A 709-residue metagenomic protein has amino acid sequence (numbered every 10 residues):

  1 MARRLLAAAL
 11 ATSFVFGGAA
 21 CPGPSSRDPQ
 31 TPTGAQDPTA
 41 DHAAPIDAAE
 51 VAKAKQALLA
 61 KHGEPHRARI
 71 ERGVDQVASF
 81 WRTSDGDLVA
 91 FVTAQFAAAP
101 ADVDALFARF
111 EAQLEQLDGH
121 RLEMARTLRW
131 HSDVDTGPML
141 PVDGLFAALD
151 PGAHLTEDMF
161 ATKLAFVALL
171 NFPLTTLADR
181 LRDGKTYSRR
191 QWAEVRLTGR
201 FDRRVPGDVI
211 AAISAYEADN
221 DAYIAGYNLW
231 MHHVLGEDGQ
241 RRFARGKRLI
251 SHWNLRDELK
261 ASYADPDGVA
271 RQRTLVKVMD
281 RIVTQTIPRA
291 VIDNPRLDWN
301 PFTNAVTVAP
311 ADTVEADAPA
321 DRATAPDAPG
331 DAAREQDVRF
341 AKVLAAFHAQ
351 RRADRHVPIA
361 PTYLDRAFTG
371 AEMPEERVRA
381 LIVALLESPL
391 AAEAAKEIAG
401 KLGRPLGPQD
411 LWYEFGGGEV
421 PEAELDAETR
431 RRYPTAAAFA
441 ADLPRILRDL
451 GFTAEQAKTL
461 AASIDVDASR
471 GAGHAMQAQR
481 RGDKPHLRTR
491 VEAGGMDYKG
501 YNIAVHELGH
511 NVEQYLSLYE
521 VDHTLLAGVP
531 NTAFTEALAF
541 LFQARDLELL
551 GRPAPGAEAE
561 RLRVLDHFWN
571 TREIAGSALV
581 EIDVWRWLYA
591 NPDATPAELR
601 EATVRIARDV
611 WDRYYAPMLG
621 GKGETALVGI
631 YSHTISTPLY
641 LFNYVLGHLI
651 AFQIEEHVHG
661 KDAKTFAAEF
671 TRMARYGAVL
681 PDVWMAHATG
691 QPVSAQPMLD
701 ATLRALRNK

Functional and structural regions predicted by a protein language model:
M1-A9: Bacterial N-terminal signal peptides that target proteins for export
A8-G17: Bacterial N-terminal signal peptides
P22-P24: Bacterial signal peptide processing site
G34-V314, A346-E419, D593-K709: C-terminal, non-catalytic "cap/extension" segments appended to globular domains
L259-A264, V420-R430, P485-K499, S517-G528 (+3 more regions): Glycine- and acidic
H348-R352, L516-R572, G647: Post-HExxH zinc-binding segment in Zn-dependent metallohydrolases
E422-D483: Auxiliary, metal-adjacent structural segments of Zn-dependent hydrolase domains
L487-L518, A539-F540, G647: Active-site recognition of the HExxH zinc-binding catalytic motif
